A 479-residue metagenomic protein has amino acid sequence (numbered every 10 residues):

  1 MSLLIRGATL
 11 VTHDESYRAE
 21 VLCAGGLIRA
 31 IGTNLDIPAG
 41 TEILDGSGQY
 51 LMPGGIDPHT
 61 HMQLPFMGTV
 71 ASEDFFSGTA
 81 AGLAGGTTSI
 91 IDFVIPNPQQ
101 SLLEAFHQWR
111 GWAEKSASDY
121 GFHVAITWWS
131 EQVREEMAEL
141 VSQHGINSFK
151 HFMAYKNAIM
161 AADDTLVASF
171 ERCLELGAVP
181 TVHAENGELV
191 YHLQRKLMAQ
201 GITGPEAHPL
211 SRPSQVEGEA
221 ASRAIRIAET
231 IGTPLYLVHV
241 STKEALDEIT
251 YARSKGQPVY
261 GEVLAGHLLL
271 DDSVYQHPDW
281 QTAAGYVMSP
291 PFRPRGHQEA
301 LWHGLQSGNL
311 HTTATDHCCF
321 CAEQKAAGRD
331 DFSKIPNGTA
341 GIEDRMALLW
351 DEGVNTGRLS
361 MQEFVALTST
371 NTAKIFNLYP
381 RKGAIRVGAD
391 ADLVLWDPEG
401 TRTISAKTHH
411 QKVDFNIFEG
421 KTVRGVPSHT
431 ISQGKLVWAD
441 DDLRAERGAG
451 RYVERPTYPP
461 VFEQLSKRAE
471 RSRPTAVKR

Functional and structural regions predicted by a protein language model:
M1-P53: Histidine-rich, glycine-flanked metal-binding segment
A8, G26, G48, H59 (+15 more regions): Divalent metal-coordination and catalytic microenvironments
G46-K115, Q132: Metal-associated gating/positioning segment near the N- to mid-region
D57-T60, T87-D92, S118-G121, M198-P209: Gly-rich Lys/Arg/Thr-decorated short loops/hinges at beta-loop-alpha junctions or inter-strand turns that position
G111-I126: A glycine-rich helix N-cap at a beta->alpha junction
E135-T313, C318: Histidine/acidic residue-rich metal-binding segments in metalloenzymes
E206-P234, G285-Y286, Q306-T313, C319-E399: His/Asp/Glu-enriched, well-ordered alpha-helical/loop segment that forms or immediately abuts the divalent-metal
A327-D331, V387-V453: C-terminal cap of metal-dependent C-N hydrolases
